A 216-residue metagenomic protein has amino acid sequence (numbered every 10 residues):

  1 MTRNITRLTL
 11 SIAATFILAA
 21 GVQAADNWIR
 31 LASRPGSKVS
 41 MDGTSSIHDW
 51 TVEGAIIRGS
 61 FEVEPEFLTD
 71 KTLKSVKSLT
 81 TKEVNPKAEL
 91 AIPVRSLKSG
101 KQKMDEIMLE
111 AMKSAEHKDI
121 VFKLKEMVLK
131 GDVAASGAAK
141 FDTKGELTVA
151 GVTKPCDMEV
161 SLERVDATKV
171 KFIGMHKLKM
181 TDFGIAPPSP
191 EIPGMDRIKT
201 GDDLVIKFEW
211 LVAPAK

Functional and structural regions predicted by a protein language model:
M1-R7: Positively charged n-region of N-terminal signal peptides that target proteins for export
T9-A19: Bacterial N-terminal signal peptides
A24-K216: Low-complexity, acidic/polar, glycine-enriched regions of mature
